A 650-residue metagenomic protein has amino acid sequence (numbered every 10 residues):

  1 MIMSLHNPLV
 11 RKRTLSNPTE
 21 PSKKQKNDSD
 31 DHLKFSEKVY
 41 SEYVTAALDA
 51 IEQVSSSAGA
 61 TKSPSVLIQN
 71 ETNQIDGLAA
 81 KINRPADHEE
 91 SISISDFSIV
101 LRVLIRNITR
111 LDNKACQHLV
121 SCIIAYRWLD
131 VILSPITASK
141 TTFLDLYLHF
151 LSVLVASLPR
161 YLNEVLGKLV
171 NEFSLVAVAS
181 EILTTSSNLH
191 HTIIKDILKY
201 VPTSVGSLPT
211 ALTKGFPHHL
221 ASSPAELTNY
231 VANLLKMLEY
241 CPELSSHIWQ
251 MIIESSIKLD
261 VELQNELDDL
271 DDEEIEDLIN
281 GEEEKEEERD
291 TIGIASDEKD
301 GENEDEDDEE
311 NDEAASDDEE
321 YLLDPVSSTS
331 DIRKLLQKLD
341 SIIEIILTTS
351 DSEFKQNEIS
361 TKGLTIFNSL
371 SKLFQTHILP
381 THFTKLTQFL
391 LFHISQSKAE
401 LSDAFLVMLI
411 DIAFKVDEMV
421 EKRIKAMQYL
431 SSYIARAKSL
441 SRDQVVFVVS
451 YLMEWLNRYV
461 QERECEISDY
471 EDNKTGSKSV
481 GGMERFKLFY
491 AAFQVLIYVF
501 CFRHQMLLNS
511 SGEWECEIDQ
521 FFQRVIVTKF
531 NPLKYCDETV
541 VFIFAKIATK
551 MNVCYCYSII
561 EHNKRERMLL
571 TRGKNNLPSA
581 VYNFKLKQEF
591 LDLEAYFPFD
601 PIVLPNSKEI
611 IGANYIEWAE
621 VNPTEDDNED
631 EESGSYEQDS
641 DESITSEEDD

Functional and structural regions predicted by a protein language model:
I2-A221, E226-L234: Long amphipathic alpha-helical scaffold regions
H32-L33, T61-L67, C116-S121, L154 (+15 more regions): HEAT/armadillo-like alpha-solenoid scaffolds in large eukaryotic assembly and transport factors
E37-K38, E42-T45, I68-A80, N113-V131 (+12 more regions): Short sequence/structural elements of tandem HEAT/ARM alpha-solenoid repeats
K62, V66, T72, D76-H88 (+4 more regions): Eukaryotic acidic, serine/threonine-rich low-complexity intrinsically disordered regions
S95-N107, Q117-V120, T142-V155, L166 (+9 more regions): Amphipathic alpha-helical elements of HEAT/ARM-like alpha-solenoid repeat scaffolds that form extended
S134-T142, S157, E181, P217-P224 (+9 more regions): Short coil/turn segments at helix-helix junctions and helix-capping linkers within large alpha-helical proteins
R160-L373: Alpha-helical repeat/alpha-solenoid scaffolds of the HEAT/ARM/MIF4G superfamily and closely related elongated all-alpha
Q388-D650: Eukaryotic scaffolding regions of large macromolecular assemblies
